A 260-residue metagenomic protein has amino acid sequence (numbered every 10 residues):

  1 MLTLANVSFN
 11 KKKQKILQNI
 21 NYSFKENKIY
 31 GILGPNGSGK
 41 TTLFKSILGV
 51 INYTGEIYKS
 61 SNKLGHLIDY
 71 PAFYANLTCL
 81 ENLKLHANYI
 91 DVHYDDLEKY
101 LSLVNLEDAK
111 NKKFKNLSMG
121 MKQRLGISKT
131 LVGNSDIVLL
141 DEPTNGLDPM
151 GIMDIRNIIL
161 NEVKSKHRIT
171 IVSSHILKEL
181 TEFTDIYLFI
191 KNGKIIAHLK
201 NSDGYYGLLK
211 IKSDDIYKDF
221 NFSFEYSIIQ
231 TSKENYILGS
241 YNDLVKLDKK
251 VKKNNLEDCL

Functional and structural regions predicted by a protein language model:
L2-L4, L17-N19: Conserved structural motif at the start of ABC-family nucleotide-binding domains
L33-P35: The feature captures the beta-strand-to-loop junction immediately N-terminal to the Walker
L48: Helix-to-loop junction immediately C-terminal to a conserved catalytic motif
K84, N88, Y94-K110, L131: Conserved ABC ATPase "signature" region
K113-G120: Conserved ABC ATPase signature
V138-E142: Catalytic Walker B motif of ABC-type/P-loop ATPase nucleotide-binding domains
R156-Y236: ABC transporter nucleotide-binding domain
